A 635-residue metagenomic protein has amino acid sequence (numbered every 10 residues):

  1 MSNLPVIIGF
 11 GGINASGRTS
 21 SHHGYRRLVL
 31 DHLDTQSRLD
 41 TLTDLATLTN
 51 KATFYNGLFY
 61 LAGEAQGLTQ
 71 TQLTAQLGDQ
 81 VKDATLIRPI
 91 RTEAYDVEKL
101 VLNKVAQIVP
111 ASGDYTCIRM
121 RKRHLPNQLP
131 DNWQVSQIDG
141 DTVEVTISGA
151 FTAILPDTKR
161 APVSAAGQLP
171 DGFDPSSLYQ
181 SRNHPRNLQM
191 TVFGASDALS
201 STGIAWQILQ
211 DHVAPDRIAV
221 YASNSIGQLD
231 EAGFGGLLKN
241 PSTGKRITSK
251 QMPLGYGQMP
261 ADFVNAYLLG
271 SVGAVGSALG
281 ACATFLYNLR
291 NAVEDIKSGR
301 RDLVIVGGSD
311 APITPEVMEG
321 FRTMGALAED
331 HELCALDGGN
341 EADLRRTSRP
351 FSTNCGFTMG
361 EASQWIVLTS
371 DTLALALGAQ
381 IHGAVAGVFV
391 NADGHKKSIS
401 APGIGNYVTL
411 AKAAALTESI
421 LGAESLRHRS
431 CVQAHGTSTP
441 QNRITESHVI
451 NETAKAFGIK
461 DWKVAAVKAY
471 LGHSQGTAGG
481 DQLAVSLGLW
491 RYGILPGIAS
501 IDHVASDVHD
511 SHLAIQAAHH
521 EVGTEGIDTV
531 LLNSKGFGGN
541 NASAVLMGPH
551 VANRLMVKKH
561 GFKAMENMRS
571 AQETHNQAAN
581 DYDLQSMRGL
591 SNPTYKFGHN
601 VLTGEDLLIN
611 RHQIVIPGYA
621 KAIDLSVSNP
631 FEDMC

Functional and structural regions predicted by a protein language model:
M1-I226, D230-G273, E294-K297, S309 (+6 more regions): Conserved "HGTGT" condensation-loop signature of ketosynthase/thiolase-family condensing enzymes that catalyze
A274-L279: Short loop-beta-helix segment that forms the pyridoxal 5′-phosphate
F285: Short conserved active-site loop signatures built around small residues
N288: Active-site histidine-anchored catalytic micro-motif
N291: Active-site signature of alpha/beta-hydrolase-fold catalytic machinery across serine- and Asp/Cys-nucleophile hydrolases
D302-I305: Short acidic donor-binding loop at the edge of a beta-strand
